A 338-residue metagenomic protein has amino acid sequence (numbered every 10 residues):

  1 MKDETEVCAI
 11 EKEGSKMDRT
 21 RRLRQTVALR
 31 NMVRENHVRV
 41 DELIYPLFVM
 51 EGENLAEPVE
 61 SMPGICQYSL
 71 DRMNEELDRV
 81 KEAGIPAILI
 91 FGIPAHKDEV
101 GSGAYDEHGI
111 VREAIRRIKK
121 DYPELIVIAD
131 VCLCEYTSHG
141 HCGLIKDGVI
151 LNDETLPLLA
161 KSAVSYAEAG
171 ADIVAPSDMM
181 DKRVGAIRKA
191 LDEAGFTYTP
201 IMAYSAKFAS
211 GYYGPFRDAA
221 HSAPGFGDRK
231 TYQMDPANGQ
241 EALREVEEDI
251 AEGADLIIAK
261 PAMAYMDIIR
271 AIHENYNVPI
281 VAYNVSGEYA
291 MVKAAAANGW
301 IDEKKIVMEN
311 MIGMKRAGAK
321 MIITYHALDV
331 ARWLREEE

Functional and structural regions predicted by a protein language model:
V7-D71: An N-cap/entry alpha-helix motif that binds or orients negatively charged groups
E42-I44, E51-E337: Alpha/beta enzyme core
